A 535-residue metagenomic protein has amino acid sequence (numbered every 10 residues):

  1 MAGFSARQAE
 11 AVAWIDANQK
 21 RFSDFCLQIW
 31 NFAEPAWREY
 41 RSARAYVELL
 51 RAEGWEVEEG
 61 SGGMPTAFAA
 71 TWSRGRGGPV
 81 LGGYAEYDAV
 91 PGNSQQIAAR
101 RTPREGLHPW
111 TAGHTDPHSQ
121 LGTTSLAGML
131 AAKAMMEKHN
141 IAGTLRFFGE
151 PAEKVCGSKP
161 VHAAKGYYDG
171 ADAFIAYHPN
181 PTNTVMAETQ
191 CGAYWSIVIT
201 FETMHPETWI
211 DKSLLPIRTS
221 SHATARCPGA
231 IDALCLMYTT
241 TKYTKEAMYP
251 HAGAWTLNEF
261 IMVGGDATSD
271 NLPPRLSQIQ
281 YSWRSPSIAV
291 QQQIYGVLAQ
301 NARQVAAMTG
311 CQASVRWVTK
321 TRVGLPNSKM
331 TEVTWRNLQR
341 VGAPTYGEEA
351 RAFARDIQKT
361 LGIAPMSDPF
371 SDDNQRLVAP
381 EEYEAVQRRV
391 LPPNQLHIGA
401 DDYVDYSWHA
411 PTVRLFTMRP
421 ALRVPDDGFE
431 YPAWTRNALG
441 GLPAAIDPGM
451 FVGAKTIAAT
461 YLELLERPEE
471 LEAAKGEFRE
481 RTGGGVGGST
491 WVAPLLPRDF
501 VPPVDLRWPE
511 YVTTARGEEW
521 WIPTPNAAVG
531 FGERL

Functional and structural regions predicted by a protein language model:
A2-H114, S119, T123-G143: Acidic/His- and Gly-rich active-site-bordering loop/insert found across diverse amide/peptide-bond hydrolases
I29, A70, G83, H118 (+8 more regions): Divalent metal-coordination and catalytic microenvironments
Y46, T124-A132, L234-M237, T241 (+1 more regions): Buried hydrophobic packing segments
E58-G60, E153, A187-G192, P393-H397: Short Gly/Pro-enriched turn/cap motifs at secondary-structure boundaries
A89, H205-E207, W283-V290, T319-R322 (+2 more regions): A generic structural motif
V90, L107-G113, S119, M135-F260 (+3 more regions): Histidine/acidic-residue-rich, glycine-tolerant segments that coordinate divalent metal ions
D211-S213, S220-G264, T268-L272, S285-R316 (+1 more regions): Acidic-enriched catalytic cores of C-N bond-cleaving enzymes acting on peptides and small amides
T321-L535: An extended, acidic, His-containing surface patch that forms the Zn2+-binding/catalytic region of metallohydrolases
